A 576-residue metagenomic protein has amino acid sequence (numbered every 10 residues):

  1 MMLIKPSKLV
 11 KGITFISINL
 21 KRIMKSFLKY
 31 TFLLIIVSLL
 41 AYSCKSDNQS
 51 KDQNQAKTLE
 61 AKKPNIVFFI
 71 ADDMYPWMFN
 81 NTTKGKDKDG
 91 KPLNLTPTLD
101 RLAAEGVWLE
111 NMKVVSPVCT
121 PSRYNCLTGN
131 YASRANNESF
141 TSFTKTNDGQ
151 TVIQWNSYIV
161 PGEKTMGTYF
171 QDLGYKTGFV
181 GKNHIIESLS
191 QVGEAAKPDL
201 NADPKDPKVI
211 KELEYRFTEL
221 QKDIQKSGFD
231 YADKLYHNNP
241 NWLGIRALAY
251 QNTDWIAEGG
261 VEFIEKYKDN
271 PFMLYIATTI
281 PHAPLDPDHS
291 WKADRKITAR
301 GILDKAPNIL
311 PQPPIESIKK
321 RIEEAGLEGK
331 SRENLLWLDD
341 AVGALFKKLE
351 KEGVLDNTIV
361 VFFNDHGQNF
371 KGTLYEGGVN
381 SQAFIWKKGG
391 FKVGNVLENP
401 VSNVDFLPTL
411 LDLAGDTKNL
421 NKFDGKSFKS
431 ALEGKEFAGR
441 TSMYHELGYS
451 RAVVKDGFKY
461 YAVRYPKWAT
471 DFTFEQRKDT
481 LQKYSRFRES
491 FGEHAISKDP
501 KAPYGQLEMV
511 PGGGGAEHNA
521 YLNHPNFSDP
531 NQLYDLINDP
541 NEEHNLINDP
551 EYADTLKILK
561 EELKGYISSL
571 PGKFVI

Functional and structural regions predicted by a protein language model:
L20-F32: Bacterial N-terminal signal peptides that target proteins for export
T31-L39: Bacterial N-terminal signal peptides
Y42-S43: C-terminal motif of bacterial Sec signal peptides marking the signal peptidase cleavage site
E60-P64, A71-N94, R101, E214 (+11 more regions): Active-site-proximal cap/lid insertion segments
F68-F69, Y75-T165, Y169-F179, S188-L189 (+3 more regions): Active-site segment of extracytoplasmic enzymes that catalyze sulfate/phosphate-ester chemistry
T82-T83, G106-Y131, E138-T144, F179-Q191 (+8 more regions): Short, solvent-exposed turn/loop segments enriched in Gly/Ser/Thr/Pro and often Arg
P97, C126, K182, I186-Q191 (+3 more regions): Polar, surface-exposed loop/tail segments that function as active-site lids or cofactor/substrate-recognition elements
S133-E138, A195-Y236: Acidic, His- and aromatic-enriched active-site or binding-groove loops in soluble protein domains that engage sugars
